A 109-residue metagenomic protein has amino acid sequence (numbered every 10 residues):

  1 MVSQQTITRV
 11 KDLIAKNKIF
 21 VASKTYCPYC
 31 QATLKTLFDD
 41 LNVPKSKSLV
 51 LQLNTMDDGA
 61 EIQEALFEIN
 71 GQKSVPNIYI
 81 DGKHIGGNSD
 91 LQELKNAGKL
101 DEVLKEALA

Functional and structural regions predicted by a protein language model:
M1-Q5, E106-A109: Eukaryotic N-terminal targeting leaders
Q5-I7, Q63-L66: Eukaryotic intrinsically disordered and solvent-exposed regulatory patches
T6-L49: Local sequence-structure signature of Cys/Sec-based thiol-disulfide redox active-site neighborhoods
D39-N42, M56, I69: Chalcogenol-based redox active-site neighborhoods
V50-D57: Short beta->alpha junction loops
D57-Q63: Structural motif
L66-S74: Thiol/disulfide oxidoreductase modules built on the thioredoxin-like
I80-A109: Non-catalytic, surface beta->alpha helical segment in thiol-disulfide oxidoreductase systems
